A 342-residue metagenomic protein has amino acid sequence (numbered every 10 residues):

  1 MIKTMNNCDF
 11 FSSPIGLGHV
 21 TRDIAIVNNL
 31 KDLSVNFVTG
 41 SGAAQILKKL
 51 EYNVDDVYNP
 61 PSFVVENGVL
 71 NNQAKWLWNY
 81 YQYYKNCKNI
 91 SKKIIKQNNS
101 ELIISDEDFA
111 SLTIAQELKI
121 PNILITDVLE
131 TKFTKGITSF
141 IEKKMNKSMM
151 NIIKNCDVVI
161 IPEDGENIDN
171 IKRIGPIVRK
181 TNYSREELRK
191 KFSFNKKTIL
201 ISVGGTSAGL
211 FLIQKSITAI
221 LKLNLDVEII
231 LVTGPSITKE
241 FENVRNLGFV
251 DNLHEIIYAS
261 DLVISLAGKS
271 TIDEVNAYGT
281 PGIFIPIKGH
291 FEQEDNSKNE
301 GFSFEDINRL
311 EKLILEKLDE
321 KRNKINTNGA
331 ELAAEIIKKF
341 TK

Functional and structural regions predicted by a protein language model:
M1-E228, S236-K342: Nucleotide-activated sugar donor-binding and catalytic core shared by glycosyltransferases and related lipid-linked
